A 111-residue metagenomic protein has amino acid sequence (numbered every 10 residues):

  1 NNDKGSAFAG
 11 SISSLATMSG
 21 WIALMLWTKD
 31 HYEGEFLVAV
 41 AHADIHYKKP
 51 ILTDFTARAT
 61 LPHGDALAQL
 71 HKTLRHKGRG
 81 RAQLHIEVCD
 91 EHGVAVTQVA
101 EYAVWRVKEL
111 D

Functional and structural regions predicted by a protein language model:
N1, M18-W21, H63-D65: Short, charged/polar surface micro-motifs in flexible loops or helix N-caps
N1-A7, L26: Catalytic strand-loop segment that frames the active site of acyl-thioester-processing enzymes
G5-S11, K48-L52: Short acidic/polar alpha-helix capping motifs at helix-coil junctions
G10-Y32: Active-site helix/loop of acyl-thioester processing domains in fatty-acid/polyketide metabolism, spanning hotdog-fold
A16, A57-A59, I86-V88: Generic recognition of well-ordered secondary-structure surfaces with a strong bias for beta-strand segments
M25-G64: Hydrophobic beta-strand-centered segment that forms part of the acyl-chain substrate-binding groove
I51-L52, P62-D111: HotDog/MaoC-like acyl-thioester-processing domains
